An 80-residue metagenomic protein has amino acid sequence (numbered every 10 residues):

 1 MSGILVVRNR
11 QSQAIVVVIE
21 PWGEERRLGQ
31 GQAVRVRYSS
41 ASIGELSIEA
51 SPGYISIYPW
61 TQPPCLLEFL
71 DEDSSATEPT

Functional and structural regions predicted by a protein language model:
S2-Q13, P59: Asparagine-centered strand-capping/turn motif at beta-strand->loop junctions
I4-L5, W22, G44: Intrinsically disordered, low-complexity boundary segments flanking structured domains
R8, R27-G29, E49: Well-ordered beta-strand positions
E20-A41: Intrinsically disordered, low-complexity Pro/Gly/Ser/Thr-rich segments with frequent PxxP/GP/PP motifs and embedded
S39-T80: Terminal connector regions
